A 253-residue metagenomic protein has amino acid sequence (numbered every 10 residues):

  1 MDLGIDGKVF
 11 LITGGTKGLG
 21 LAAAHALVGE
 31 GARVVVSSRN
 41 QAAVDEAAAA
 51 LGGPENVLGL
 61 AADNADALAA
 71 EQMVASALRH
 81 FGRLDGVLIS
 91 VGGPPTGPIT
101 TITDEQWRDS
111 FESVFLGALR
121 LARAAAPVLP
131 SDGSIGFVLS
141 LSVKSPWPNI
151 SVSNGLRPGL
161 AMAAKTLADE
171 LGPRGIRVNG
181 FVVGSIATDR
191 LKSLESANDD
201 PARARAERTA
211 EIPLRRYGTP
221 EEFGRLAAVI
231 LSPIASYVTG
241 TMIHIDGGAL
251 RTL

Functional and structural regions predicted by a protein language model:
T16-G18: Conserved glycine-rich cofactor-binding loop
G53-A67: Rossmann-fold cofactor-recognition segment
P98-I99, T103-F111, R208: Substrate-binding pocket helix/loop in short-chain dehydrogenase/reductase
P127, D169-P173, S236: Alpha-helical segment proximal to the catalytic Tyr-Lys
G136-L160, A164-P173, S185-I186: Catalytic loop of short-chain dehydrogenase/reductase
V182-L194: Short, flexible catalytic-loop segment of classical short-chain dehydrogenase/reductase
A228, T239-L253: Short C-terminal tail/terminal secondary-structure segment of NAD(P)H-dependent dehydrogenase/reductase domains
